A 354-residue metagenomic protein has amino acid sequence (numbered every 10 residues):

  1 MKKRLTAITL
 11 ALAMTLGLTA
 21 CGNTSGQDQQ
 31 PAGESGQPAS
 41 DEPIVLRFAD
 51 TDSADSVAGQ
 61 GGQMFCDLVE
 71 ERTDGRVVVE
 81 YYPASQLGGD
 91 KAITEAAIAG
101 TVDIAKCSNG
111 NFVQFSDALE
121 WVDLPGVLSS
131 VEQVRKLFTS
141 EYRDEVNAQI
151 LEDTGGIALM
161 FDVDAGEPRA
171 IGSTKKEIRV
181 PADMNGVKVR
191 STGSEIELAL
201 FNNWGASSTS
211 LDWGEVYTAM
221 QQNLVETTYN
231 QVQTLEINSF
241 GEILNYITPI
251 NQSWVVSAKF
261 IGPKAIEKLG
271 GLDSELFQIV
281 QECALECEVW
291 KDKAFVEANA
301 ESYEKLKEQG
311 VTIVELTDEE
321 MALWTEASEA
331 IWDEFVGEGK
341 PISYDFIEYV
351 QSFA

Functional and structural regions predicted by a protein language model:
M1-L5: Positively charged n-region of N-terminal signal peptides that target proteins for export
A11-A13: Repetitive helical segments and hydrophobic/amphipathic motifs
L16-A20: C-terminal motif of bacterial Sec signal peptides marking the signal peptidase cleavage site
G22-Q133, E152, I157-A354: N-terminal secretory/targeting leader peptides
S129-Q149: A gly/proline- and charged-residue-enriched helix-loop-helix capping module
